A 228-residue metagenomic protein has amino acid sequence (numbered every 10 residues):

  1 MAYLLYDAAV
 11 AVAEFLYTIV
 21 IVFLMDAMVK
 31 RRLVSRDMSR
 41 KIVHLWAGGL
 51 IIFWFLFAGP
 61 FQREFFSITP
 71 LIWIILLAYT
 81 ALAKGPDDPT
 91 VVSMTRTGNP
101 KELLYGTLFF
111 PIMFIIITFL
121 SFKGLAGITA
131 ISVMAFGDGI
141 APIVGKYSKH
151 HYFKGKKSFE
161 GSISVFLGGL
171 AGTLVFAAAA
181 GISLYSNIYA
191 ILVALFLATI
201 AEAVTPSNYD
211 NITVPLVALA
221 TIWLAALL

Functional and structural regions predicted by a protein language model:
A2-A9, A13, F23-F65, A78-V175 (+3 more regions): Interhelical loop and helix-boundary elements at the membrane-water interface of polytopic inner-membrane proteins
L16, W73-I75: N-terminal signal-anchor transmembrane alpha helix
P70-W73, G139: Alpha-helical membrane segments and adjacent membrane-interface helices in multi-pass membrane proteins
